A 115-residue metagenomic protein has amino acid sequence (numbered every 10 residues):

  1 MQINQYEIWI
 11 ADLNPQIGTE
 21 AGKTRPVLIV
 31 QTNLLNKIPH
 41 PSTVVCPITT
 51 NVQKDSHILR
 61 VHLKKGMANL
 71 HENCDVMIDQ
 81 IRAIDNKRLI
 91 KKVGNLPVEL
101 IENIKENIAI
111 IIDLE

Functional and structural regions predicted by a protein language model:
M1, G66-E115: C-terminal terminal-subdomain/extension
M1-Q2, T32: Short, surface-exposed secondary-structure edge patches
I17, V52, I84: Feature marks short, surface-exposed loop/turn motifs that line or immediately flank catalytic pockets and channel
E20-T24, L28-K65: Compact nucleic-acid interaction/catalytic patches
